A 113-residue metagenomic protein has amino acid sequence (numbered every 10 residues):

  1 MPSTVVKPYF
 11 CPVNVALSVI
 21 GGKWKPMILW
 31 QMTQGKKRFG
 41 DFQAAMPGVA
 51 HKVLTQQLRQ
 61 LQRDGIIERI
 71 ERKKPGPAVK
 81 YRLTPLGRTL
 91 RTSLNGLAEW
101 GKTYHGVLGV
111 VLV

Functional and structural regions predicted by a protein language model:
M1-P2: Long, low-complexity, charged/polar intrinsically disordered regions in eukaryotic proteins
K7-V53, K73-K74, K80-R82, R88 (+1 more regions): N-terminal helix-turn-helix DNA-binding core of bacterial DNA-binding proteins
K25, K37, I66, E99-K102 (+1 more regions): Generic structural signal for secondary-structure transition and capping sites
A44, R63, P85, T92 (+1 more regions): Replace "anionic and nucleotidyl ligands
Q57: Residues within the DNA-recognition helix of helix-turn-helix
Q62-I70: A short, conserved structural fragment
E71-P75, E99: Histidine- and aromatic-rich ligand-binding microenvironments
R88-V113: Amphipathic alpha-helical dimerization/coiled-coil segments that flank or bridge DNA-binding/regulatory modules
